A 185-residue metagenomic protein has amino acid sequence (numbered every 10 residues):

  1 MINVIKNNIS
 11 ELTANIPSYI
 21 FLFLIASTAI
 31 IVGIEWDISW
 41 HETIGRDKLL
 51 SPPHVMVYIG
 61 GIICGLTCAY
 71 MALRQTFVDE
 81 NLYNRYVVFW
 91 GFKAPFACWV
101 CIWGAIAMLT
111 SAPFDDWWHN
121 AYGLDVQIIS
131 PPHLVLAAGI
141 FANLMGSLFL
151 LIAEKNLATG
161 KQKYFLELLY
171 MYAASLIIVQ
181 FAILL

Functional and structural regions predicted by a protein language model:
M1-L66: N-terminal signal-anchor module of multipass membrane proteins
I9-S18, G91-F96, V179-L184: Hydrophobic, membrane-facing alpha-helical anchors
Y19-G33, C101-A107, Y172-V179: Alpha-helical transmembrane segments
V32-W36, A69, T110, F114 (+3 more regions): Alpha-helical membrane-inserting segments
E35-V55, F114-L134, L185: Membrane-interface interhelical loops and short amphipathic "cap" helices that link adjacent transmembrane segments
V55-L73, L134-L151: Hydrophobic cores of alpha-helical transmembrane segments in multi-pass inner/ER membrane proteins, independent
A72-Y86: Membrane-helix interface/capping segments
N84-V100, P113-Y172: Membrane-interface helix-loop-helix junctions at boundaries between adjacent transmembrane segments
